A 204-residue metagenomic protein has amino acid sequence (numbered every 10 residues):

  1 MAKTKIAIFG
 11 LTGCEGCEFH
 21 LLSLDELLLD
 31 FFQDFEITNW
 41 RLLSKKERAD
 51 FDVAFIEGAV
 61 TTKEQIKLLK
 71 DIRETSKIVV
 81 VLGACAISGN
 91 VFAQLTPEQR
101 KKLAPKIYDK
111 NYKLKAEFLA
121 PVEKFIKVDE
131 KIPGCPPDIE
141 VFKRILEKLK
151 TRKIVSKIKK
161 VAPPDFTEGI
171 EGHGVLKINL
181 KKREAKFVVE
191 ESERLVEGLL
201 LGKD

Functional and structural regions predicted by a protein language model:
M1-S192, G202: Iron-sulfur-associated redox domains of electron-transfer enzymes in respiratory and anaerobic energy metabolism
G198-L199: Long, low-complexity intrinsically disordered regions enriched in Ser/Thr, Asp/Glu, Pro/Gly
